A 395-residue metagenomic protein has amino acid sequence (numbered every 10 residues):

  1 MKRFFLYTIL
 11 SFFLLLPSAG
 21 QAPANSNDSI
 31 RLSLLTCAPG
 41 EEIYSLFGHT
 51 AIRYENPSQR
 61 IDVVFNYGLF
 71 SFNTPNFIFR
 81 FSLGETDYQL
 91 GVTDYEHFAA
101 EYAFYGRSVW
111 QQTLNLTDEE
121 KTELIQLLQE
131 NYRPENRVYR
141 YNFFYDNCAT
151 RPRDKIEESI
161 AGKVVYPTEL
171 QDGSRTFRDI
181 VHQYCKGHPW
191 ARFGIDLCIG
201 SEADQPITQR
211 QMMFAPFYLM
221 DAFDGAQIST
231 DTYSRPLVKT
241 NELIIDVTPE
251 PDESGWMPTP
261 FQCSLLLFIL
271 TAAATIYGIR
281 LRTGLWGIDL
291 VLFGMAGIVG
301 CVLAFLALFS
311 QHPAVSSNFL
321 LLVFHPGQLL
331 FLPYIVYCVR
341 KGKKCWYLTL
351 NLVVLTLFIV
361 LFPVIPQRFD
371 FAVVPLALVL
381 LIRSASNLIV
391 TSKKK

Functional and structural regions predicted by a protein language model:
M1-F4, K394-K395: Positively charged n-region of N-terminal signal peptides that target proteins for export
Y7-L15: Bacterial N-terminal signal peptides
S18-A24: Boundary at the C-terminal end of the N-terminal hydrophobic targeting segment
D28-G106: Glycine-rich catalytic cores of cysteine/serine-nucleophile enzymes that process amide/ester linkages in cell-envelope
F98-S174, P375: Active-site nucleophile-His-acid catalytic modules used for acyl/amide transfer and hydrolysis across diverse enzymes
F144-M220: Soluble non-transmembrane domains of integral membrane proteins
P189-W190, D196-V291, G297, L308-Q311: Non-cytosolic juxtamembrane linkers/loops that tether extracellular or periplasmic domains to nearby transmembrane
A273-I279, W286, V291-K395: Generic detector of multi-pass transmembrane helix bundles and their immediately adjacent loops in polytopic membrane
